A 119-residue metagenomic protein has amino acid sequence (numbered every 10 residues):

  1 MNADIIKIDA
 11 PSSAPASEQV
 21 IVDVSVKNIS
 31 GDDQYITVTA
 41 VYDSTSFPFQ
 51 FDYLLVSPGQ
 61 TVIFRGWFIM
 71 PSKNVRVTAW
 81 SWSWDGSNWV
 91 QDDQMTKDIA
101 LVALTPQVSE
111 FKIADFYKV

Functional and structural regions predicted by a protein language model:
D9-A14, F116: Short beta-strand segments of immunoglobulin-like
E18-V22: Structural beta-strand segments of beta-rich domains
V26-S30: Asparagine-centered strand-capping/turn motif at beta-strand->loop junctions
G31-I36: Short acidic/proline- and small/hydrophobic-mixed sequence motifs that coincide with surface turns and coil-to-beta
S46-G59, D98: Solvent-exposed serine/threonine-rich low-complexity stretches and specific carbohydrate-binding patches
F64-K73: Short, hydrophobic beta-strand segments
V77-K97: Enriched for extracellular/lumenal, surface-exposed ectodomains of secreted and cell-surface proteins
P106-V119: Viral virion structural and adsorption modules
